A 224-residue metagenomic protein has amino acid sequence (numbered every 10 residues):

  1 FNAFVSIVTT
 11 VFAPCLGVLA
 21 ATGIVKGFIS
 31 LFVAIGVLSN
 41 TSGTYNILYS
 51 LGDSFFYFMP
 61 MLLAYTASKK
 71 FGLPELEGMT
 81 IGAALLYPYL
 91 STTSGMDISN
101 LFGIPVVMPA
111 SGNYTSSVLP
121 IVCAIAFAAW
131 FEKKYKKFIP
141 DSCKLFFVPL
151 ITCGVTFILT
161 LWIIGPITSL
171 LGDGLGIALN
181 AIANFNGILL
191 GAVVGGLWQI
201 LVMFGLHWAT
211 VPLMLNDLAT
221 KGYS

Functional and structural regions predicted by a protein language model:
F1-L197: Signature of multi-pass transmembrane helix bundles
S68, G195-H207, K221-S224: Transmembrane alpha-helix interface/packing and boundary motifs in multi-pass membrane proteins, characterized by
T80-A83, A209-T220: Re-entrant/interfacial helical elements at transmembrane boundaries that shape and gate the permeation pathway
